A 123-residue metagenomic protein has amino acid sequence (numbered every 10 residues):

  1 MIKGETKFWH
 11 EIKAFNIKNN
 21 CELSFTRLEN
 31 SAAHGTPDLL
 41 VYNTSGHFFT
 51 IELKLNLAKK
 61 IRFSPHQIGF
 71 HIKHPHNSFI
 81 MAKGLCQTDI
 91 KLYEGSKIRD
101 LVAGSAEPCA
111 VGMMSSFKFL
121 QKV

Functional and structural regions predicted by a protein language model:
M1-N30, T44: Acidic-basic catalytic patches of nuclease active cores, encompassing PD-(D/E)XK and other metal-cofactor nuclease
G35: Beta-rich catalytic cores
L39-V41, H47-L57: Conserved catalytic cores of phosphodiester-cleaving nucleases, focusing on short active-site segments
T44-G46, L85-C86: Short strand-connecting beta-turns/loops that link adjacent beta-strands
N56-H74: Mg2+/Mn2+-dependent nuclease catalytic core
I72-I98: Nucleic-acid nuclease catalytic cores
I98-S105: Acidic, Ser/Thr-rich peripheral helices and adjacent loops at domain boundaries
A106-V123: Charged phosphate-binding loop/patch that engages nucleotide di/tri-phosphates or the phosphate backbone of nucleic
